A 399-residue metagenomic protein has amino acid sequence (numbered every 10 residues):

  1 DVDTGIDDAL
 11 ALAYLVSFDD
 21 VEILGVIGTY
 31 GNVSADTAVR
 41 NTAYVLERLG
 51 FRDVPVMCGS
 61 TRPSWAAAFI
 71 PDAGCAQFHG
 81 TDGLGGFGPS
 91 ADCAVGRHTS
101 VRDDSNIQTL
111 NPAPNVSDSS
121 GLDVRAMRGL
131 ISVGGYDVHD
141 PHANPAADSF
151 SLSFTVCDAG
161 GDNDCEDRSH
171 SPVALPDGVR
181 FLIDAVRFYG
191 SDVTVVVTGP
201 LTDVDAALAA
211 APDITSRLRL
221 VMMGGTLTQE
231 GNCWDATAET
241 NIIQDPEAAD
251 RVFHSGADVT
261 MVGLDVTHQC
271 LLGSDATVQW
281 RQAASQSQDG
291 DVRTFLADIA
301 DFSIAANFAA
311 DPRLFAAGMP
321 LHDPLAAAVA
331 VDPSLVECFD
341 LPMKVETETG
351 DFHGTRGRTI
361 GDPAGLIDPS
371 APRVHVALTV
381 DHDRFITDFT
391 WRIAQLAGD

Functional and structural regions predicted by a protein language model:
D1-E47, F51-D53, P63, A67 (+6 more regions): Active-site histidine-anchored catalytic micro-motif
A13-F18, E22-I23, I243, E247 (+1 more regions): Conformational coupling and interaction surfaces
V56, V252, A327: A residue-level signal for conserved active-site and pocket-lining positions in enzyme catalytic cores
M57-T61: Conserved nucleotide-sugar phosphate-binding/catalytic loop shared by glycosyltransferases and other
S100, D123-A126, E166, D291 (+2 more regions): Intrinsically disordered, low-complexity sequence elements enriched in Ser/Thr/Gly/Pro
